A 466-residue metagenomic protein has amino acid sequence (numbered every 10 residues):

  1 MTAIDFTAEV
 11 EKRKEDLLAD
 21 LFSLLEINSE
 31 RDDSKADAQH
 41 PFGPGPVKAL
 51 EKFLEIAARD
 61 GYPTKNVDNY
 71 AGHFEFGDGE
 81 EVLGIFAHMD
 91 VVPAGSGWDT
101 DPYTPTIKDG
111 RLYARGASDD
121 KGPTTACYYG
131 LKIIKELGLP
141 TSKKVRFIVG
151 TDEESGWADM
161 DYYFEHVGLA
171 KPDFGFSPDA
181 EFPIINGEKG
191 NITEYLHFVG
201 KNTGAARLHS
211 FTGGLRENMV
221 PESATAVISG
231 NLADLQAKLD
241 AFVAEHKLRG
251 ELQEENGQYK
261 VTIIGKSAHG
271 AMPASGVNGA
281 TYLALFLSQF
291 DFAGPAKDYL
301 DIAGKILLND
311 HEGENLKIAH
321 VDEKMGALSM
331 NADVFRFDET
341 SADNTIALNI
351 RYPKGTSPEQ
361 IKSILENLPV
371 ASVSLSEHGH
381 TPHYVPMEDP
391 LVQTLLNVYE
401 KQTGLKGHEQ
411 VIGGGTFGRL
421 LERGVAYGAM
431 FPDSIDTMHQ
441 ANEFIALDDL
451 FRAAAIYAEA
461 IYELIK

Functional and structural regions predicted by a protein language model:
T2-R115, E136-T141: Acidic/His- and Gly-rich active-site-bordering loop/insert found across diverse amide/peptide-bond hydrolases
L54, T125-K132, D161-F164, H197 (+6 more regions): Predominant activation on well-ordered alpha-helical scaffold segments within soluble catalytic domains
P63-V67, E251-E255, A332, L375 (+1 more regions): Short beta-strand
G72-F74, A226, G257-I264, N344-L348 (+1 more regions): A generic structural motif
V82-V149, S155-G156, D173, A441 (+1 more regions): Active-site metal-coordination/substrate-binding segment of hydrolases, especially metallo-dependent peptidases
D120-K201, D240, D310-K324: Acidic/histidine-rich catalytic neighborhood of metal-dependent amide-processing enzymes
N186-T212, E217-K266, G270-M330, P358-A371: Acidic-enriched catalytic cores of C-N bond-cleaving enzymes acting on peptides and small amides
A271-A342, R351-E366, S372-K466: An extended, acidic, His-containing surface patch that forms the Zn2+-binding/catalytic region of metallohydrolases
